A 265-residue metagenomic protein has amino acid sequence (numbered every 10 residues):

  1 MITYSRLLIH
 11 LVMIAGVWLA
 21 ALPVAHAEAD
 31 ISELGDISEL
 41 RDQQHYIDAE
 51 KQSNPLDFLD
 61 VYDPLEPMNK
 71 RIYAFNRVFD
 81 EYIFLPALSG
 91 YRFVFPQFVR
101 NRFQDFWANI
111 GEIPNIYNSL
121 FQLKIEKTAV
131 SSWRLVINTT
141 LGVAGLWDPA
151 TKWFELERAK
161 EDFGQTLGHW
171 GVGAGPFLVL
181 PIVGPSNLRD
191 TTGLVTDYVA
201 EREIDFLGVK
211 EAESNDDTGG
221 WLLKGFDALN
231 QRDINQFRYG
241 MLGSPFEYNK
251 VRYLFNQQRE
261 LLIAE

Functional and structural regions predicted by a protein language model:
M1-V12: Bacterial N-terminal signal peptides that target proteins for export
S5-R6, V17, H26: Generic extreme N-terminus detector
H10-A21: Bacterial N-terminal signal peptides
P23-V24, V94, K124, K152-W153 (+2 more regions): Membrane-interface elements of multi-pass transporters and channels
A25-L123, A212-E265: N-terminal targeting leaders of membrane proteins
D105-L188: Mid-length scaffold segments of soluble, non-membrane domains
G175, N187-D233: Cyclophilin-type peptidyl-prolyl cis-trans isomerase
